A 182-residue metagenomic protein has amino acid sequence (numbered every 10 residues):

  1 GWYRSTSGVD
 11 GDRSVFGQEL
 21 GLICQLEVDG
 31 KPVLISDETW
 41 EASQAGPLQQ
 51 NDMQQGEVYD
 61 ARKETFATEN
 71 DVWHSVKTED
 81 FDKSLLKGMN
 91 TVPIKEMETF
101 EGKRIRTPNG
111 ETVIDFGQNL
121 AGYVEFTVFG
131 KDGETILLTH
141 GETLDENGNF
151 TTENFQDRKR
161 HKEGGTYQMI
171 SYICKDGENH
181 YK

Functional and structural regions predicted by a protein language model:
G1-K182: Extracellular/oxidizing-compartment recognition motifs
